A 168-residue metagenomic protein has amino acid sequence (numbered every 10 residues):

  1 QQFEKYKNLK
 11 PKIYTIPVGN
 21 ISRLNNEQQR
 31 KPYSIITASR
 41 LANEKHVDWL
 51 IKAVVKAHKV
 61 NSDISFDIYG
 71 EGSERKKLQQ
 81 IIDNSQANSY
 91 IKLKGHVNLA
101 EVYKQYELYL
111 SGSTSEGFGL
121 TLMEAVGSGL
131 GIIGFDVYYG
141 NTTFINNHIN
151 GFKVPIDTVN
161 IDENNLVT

Functional and structural regions predicted by a protein language model:
Q1-N25: Donor nucleotide-sugar binding/catalytic pocket of nucleotide-sugar-dependent glycosyltransferases
E27-K45, I51-V54: Conserved donor-binding/catalytic core segment of Leloir-type glycosyltransferases
I35, W49-V54, F66, D162 (+1 more regions): A structural motif in glycosyltransferase catalytic domains
Q79-H96: Nucleotide-activated donor-binding/catalytic signature segment of Leloir-type glycosyltransferases, i.e., the conserved
H96-V97, E101-Y106, S111: Short alpha-helical donor nucleotide-sugar binding micro-motif in glycosyltransferases
T114: Aromatic "clamp/platform" in nucleotide-sugar-dependent glycosyltransferases that forms part of the donor/acceptor
G131-F135: Short hydrophobic beta-strand element within catalytic cores of glycosyltransferases and related nucleotide-activated
T142-T168: Change "using UDP/GDP/dTDP sugars" to "using nucleotide sugars
